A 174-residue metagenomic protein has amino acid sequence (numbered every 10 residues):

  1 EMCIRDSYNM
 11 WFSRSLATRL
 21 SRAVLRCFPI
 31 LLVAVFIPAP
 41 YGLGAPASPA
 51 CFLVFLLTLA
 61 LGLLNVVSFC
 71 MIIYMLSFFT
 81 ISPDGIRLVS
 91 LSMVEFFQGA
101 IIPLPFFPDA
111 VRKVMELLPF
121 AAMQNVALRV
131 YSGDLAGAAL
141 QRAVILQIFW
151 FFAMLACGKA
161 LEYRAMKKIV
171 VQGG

Functional and structural regions predicted by a protein language model:
M2-C3: Short, small-residue-biased leader/transition segments that mark boundaries at the very start of proteins
Y8-R19, V126: Membrane-interface alpha-helices at helix entry/exit sites of multi-pass transporters
S15-R26, D109-M115: Alpha-helical transmembrane segments of integral membrane proteins, especially early/N-terminal helices
R19-R87, A138-F149, A153-G158: Alpha-helical transmembrane segments and their short interhelical loops
V33-A50, A110-L117, A121-A138: Transmembrane helix-loop-helix hairpins at lipid-water interfaces of multipass membrane proteins, especially the type-1
I73-V130: Transmembrane helix segments
Y131, L146-G174: Junction motif at the cytosolic side of a transmembrane helix
